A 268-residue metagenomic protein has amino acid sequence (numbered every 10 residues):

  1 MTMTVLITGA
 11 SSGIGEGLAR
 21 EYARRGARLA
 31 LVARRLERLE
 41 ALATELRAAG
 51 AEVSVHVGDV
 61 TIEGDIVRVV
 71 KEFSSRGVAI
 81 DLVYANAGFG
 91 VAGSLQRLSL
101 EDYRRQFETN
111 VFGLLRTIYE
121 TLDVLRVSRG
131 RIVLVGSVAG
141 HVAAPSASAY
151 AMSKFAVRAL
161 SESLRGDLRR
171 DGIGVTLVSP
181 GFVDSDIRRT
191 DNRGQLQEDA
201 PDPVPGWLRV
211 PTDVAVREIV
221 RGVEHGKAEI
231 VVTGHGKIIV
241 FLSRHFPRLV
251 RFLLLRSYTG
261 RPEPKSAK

Functional and structural regions predicted by a protein language model:
S11-S12: Conserved glycine-rich cofactor-binding loop
A27-L42: Conserved glycine-rich Rossmann-like NAD(P)H-binding loop of the short-chain dehydrogenase/reductase
V57-R68, L100: The beta1-alpha1 cofactor-binding region of Rossmann-like NAD(H)/NADP(H)-dependent oxidoreductases
S94-L95, S99-R104: Substrate-binding pocket helix/loop in short-chain dehydrogenase/reductase
I118, S153: Active-site helix of classical SDR
S137: Residue(s) in the substrate-gating loop at a strand-loop-helix junction that position the organic substrate next
R170-G234: SDR active-site lid
